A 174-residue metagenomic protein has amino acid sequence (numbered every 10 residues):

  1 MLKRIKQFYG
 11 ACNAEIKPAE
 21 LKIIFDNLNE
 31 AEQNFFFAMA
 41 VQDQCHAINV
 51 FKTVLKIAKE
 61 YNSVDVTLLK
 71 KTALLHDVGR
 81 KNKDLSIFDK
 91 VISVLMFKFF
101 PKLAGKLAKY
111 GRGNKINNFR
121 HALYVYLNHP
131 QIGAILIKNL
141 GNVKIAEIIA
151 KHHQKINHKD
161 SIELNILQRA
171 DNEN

Functional and structural regions predicted by a protein language model:
M1-F35, K155-I156: Non-catalytic interface/linker regions that flank or bridge core catalytic/transmembrane domains
Q33-H46, K52-N174: Divalent metal-dependent catalytic cores for phosphoryl transfer on phosphate-bearing substrates
